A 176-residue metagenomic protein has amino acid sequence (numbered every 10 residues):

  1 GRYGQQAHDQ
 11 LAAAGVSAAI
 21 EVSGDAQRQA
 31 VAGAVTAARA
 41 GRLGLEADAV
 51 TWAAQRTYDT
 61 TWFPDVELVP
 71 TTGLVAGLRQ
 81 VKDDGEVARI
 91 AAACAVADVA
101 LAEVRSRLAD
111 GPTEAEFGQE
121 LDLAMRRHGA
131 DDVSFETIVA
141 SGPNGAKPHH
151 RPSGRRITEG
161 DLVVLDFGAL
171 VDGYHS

Functional and structural regions predicted by a protein language model:
G1-A34, A95, V99: N-terminal accessory/capping or targeting/presequence segment of soluble
R2-Q5, V50, N144-A146, G168-L170: Short, glycine-/Ser/Thr-/acidic-enriched flexible segments
H8-D9, A54-R56, Y174-H175: Short glycine-/acidic-enriched loop or helix-start segments at secondary-structure transitions that form or flank
A13-S17, A37, D59-W62, G154-R156: Short, solvent-exposed amphipathic alpha-helical segments in soluble enzyme and RNA/protein-processing domains
E21, V87, P152-S153: Short pre-catalytic strand/loop immediately N-terminal to key active-site residues, enriched for Gly-Thr
A26-V133, N144: Flexible, acidic/His-enriched mid-domain "rim/lid" segments that flank
A37-R39, V133, G145-H175: Acidic/histidine-enriched ion/cofactor-binding microenvironments in catalytic or ligand-binding pockets
V139: Basic, ligand-binding patches in group-transfer machinery, especially extracytoplasmic/periplasmic segments
